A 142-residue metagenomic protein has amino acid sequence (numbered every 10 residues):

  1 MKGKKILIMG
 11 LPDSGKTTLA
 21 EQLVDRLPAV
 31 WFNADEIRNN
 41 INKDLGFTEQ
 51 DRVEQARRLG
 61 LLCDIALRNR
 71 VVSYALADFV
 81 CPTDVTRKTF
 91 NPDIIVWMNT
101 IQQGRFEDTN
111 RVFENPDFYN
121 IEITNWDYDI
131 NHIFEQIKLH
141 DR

Functional and structural regions predicted by a protein language model:
K5: Walker A (P-loop) ATP-phosphate-binding motif of ABC ATPase nucleotide-binding domains
I8: Hydrophobic anchor at the beta1->P-loop junction of P-loop NTPases
L11: P-loop (Walker A) phosphate-binding loop of NTP-binding proteins
S14: ATP-binding Walker
T17: Walker A/P-loop
A20-L62: Conserved substrate/cofactor phosphate-moiety recognition/catalytic segment in nucleotide-dependent phosphotransferases
T48-F106: Glycine-rich phosphate-binding loop used to anchor ATP phosphates in small-molecule kinases, encompassing both
V85, T89, M98-R142: Small-molecule kinase domains that catalyze NTP-dependent phosphoryl transfer to phosphate-bearing small molecules
